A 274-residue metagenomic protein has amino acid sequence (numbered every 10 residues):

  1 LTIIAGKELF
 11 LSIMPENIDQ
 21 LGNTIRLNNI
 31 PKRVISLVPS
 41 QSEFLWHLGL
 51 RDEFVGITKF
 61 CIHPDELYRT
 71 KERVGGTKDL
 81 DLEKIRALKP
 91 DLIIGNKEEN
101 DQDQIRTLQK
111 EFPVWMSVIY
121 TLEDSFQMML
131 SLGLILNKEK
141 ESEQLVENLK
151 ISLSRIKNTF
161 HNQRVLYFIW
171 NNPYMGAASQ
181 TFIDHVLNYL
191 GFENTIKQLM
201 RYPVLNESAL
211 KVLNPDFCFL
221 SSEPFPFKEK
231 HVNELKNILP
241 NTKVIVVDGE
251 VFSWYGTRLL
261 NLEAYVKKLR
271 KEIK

Functional and structural regions predicted by a protein language model:
L1-I13: N-terminal amphipathic/basic-hydrophobic helices that include classical n-h-c signal peptides and signal-anchor
I13-K274: N-terminal ligand-binding lobe of clamshell/alpha-beta domains
